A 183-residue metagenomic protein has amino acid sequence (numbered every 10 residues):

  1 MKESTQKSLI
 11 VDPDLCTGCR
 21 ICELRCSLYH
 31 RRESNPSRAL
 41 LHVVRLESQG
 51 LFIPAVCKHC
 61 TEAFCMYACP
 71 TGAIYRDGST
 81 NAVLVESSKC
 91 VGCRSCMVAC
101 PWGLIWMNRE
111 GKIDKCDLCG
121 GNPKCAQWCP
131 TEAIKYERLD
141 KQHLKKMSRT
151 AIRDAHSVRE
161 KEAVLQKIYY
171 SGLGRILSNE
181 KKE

Functional and structural regions predicted by a protein language model:
M1-S48: N-terminal cysteine/histidine-rich coordination modules
K2-Q6, R38-A39, R45-H59, S87-E183: Flanking helices and flexible, charged tails adjoining ferredoxin-like Fe-S electron-transfer domains in multi-subunit
V11, V85-E86: Hydrophobic face of beta-strands forming the core of extended beta-sheets/solenoids, especially the left-handed
D14-T17, F64, V91, P123-K124: A generic structural signal for alpha-helix starts
I21-L24, L28-R31, E62, P70-T71 (+4 more regions): Short Cys/His-rich local motifs and their 1-3 flanking residues in nucleic-acid-associated proteins and small
L24, A55-K58, Y67: N-terminal, well-ordered alpha-helical segments
R25-L28, R32-N35, M66, Y75-R76 (+4 more regions): Short, non-ligating residues that shape and space the ligands of small metal-coordination modules and catalytic
C60-A82: Ordered, amphipathic secondary-structure segments that act as subunit-interaction surfaces in large macromolecular
